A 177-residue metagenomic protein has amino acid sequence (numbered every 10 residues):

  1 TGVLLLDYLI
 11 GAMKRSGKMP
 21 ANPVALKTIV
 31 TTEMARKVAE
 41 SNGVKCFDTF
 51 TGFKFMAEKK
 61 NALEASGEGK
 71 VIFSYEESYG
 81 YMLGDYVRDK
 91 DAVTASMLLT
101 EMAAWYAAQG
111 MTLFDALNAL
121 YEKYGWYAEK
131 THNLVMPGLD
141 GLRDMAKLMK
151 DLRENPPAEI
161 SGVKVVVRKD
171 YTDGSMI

Functional and structural regions predicted by a protein language model:
T1: PAZ/PAZ-like end-binding module
L4, A12, S16-I177: Phosphate-binding and adjacent anionic-ligand microenvironments
L9: Catalytic core segments in nucleotide and nucleic-acid processing enzymes
